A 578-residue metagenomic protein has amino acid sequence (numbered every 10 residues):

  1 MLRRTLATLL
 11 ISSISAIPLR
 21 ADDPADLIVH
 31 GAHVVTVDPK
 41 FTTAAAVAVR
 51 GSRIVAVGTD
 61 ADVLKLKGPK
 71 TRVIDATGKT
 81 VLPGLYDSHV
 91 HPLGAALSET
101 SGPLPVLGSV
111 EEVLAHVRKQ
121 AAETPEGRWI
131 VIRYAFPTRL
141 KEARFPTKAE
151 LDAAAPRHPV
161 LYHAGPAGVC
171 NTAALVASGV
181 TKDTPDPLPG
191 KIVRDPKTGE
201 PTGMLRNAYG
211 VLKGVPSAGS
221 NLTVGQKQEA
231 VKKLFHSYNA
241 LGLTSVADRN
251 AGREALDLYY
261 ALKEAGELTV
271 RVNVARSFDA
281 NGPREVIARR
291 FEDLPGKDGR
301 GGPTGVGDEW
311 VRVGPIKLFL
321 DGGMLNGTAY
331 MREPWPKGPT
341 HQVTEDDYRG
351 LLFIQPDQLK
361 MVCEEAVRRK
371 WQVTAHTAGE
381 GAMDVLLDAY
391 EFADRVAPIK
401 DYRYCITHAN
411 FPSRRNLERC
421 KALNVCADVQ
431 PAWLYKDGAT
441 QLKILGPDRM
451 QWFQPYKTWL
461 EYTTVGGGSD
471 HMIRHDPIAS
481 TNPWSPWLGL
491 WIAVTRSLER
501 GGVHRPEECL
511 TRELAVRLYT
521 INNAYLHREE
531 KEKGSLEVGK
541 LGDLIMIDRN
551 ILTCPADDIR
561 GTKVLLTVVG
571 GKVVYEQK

Functional and structural regions predicted by a protein language model:
M1-L2: N-terminal secretory signal peptides that target proteins for export/translocation
T5-A16: Bacterial N-terminal signal peptides
I17-A21: Sec/Tat signal peptide C-region and signal peptidase I cleavage site
D23-H30, V35, P39-D298, G305 (+6 more regions): Divalent metal-binding segments
L140-E150, R253-G266, L387, S413-R419 (+3 more regions): Short glycine/threonine-rich loop-to-helix capping motif typified by GTGT followed within a few residues by an Asp-Pro
G282-V286, D437-Q441, Q577-K578: Short, charged, surface-exposed secondary-structure boundary motifs
T304-V306, A422-N424: Structural alpha-helical segments in enzyme catalytic/regulatory domains
C363-T374, G381-Y404, H408-A409, R414-E418 (+4 more regions): His/Asp/Glu-enriched, well-ordered alpha-helical/loop segment that forms or immediately abuts the divalent-metal
